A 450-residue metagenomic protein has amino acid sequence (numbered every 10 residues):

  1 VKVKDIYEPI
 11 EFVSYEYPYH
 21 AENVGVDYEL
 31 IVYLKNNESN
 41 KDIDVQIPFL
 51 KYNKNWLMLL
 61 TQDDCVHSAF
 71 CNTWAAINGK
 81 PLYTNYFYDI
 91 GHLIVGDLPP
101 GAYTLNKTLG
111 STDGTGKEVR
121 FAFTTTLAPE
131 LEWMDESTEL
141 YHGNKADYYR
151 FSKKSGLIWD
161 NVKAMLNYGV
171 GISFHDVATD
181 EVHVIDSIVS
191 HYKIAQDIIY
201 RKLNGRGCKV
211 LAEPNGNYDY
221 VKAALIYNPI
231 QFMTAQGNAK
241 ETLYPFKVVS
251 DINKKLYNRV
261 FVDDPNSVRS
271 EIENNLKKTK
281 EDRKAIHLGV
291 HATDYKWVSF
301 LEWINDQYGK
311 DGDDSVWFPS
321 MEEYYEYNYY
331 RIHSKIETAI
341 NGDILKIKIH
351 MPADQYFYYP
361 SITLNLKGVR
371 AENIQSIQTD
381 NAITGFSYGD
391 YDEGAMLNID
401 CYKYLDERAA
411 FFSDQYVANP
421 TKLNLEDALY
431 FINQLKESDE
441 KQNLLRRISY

Functional and structural regions predicted by a protein language model:
V1-P48, L105-L109, G394-F411: Non-catalytic propeptide/linker segments at domain boundaries
V24-A164, Y168, I194-N215: Active-site beta->alpha N-cap acidic-glycine motif
Y33-K35, K41-D42, I90-G91, Q231-K247 (+2 more regions): C-terminal domain-boundary segment and adjacent tail
L57-Q62, A122-L127, G171-D176, G207-E213 (+4 more regions): Structural recognition of the beta-strand scaffold that forms the well-ordered cores of secreted hydrolase catalytic
D64-S68, P129-M134, I172, D176-V182 (+4 more regions): Solvent-exposed loop/turn segments at secondary-structure junctions within structured extracellular/periplasmic domains
W74, W159-K163, I188-I199, I272-L276 (+2 more regions): Generic structural signal for well-ordered alpha-helices, preferentially at hydrophobic/aromatic core positions
T179-V262, K296-S299: Catalytic domains of cell-wall/extracellular-matrix polysaccharide-remodeling enzymes, centered on de-N-acetylation
Y404-Y450: Beta-rich interaction/scaffold domains
